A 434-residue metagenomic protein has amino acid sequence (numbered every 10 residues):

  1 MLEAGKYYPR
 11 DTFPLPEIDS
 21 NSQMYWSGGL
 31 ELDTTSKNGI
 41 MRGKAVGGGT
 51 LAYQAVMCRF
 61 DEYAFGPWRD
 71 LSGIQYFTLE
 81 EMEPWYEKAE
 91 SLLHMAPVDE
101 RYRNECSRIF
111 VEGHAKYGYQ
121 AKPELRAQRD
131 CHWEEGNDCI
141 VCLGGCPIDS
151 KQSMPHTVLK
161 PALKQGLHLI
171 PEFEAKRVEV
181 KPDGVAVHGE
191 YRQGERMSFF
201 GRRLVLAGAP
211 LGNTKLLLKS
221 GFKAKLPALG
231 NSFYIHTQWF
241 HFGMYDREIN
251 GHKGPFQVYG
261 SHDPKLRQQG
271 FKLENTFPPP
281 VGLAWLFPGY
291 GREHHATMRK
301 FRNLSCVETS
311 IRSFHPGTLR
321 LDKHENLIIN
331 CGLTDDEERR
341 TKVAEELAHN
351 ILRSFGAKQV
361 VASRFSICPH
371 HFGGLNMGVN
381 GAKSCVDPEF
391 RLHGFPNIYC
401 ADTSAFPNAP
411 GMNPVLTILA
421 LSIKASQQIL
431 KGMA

Functional and structural regions predicted by a protein language model:
M1-L2, L169-I170, C400-A401: Short hydrophobic beta-strand that contains or immediately precedes a catalytic carboxylate
M1-W68, L79-E80, G189, K225-Y245 (+2 more regions): N-terminal glycine-rich phosphate/pyrophosphate-binding loop and immediately adjacent elements
G5-R10, P14-L15, K164, F173 (+5 more regions): Glycine-rich loop(s) and the adjacent beta-strand/alpha-helix scaffold that form part
W26-M41, E195-M197, G201, F256 (+2 more regions): Short, hydrophobic/aliphatic alpha-helical segments
Y53, A224-K342, H371, H393 (+2 more regions): FAD cofactor-binding and catalytic pocket of flavoenzymes
D70-L71, Q75-A175, G374-N376: Conserved redox-cofactor binding core of oxidoreductases
E134-G144, K176-V180, D336-A409, V415: A glycine-rich dinucleotide-binding beta-alpha-beta segment and adjacent secondary-structure elements that constitute
N408-I429: A conserved FAD-binding loop/helix module that cradles the flavin
